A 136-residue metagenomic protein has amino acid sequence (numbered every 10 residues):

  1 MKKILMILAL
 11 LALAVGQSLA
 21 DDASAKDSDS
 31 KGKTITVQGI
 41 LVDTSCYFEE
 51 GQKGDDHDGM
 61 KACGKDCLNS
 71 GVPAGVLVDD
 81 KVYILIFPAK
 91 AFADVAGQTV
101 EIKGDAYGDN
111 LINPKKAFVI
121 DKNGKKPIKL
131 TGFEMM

Functional and structural regions predicted by a protein language model:
M1-D21: N-terminal export/membrane-targeting signals
L19-M136: OB-fold and OB-like single-stranded nucleic-acid-recognition modules and their adjacent interaction interfaces
